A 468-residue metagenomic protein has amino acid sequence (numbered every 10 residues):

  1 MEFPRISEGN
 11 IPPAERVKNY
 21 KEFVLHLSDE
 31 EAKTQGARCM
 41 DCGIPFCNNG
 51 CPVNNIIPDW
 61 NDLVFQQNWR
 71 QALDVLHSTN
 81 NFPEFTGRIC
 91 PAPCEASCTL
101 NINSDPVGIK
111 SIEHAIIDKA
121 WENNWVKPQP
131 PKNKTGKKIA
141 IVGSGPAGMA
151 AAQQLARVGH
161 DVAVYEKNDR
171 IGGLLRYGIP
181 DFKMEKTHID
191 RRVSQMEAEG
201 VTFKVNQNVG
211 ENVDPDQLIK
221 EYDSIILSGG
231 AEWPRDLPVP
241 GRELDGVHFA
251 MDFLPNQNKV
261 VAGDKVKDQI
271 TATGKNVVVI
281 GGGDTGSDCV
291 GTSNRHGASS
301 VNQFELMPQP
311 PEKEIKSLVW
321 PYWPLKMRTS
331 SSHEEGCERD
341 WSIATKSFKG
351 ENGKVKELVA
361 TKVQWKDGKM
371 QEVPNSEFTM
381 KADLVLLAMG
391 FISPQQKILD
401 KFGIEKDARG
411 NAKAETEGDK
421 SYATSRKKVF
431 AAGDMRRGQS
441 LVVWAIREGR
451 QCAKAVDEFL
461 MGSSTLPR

Functional and structural regions predicted by a protein language model:
E2-L25, N54-Q67, Q71-N80, I102 (+8 more regions): Beta1-alpha1 glycine-rich phosphate/pyrophosphate-binding loop at the start of Rossmann-like nucleotide-binding domains
E2-P12, E22, G36, M40 (+3 more regions): Short Fe-S-cluster ligation motifs
A32: Short phosphate-coordinating micro-motif centered on Lys-Gly-acidic
N49, N54-P131, E197, V205 (+2 more regions): Glycine/serine-rich phosphate-binding loop and adjoining beta1-alpha1 elements at the start of nucleotide-handling
Q71, N133, K138-V142, D190-V239 (+3 more regions): Feature captures the FAD/FMN-dependent oxidoreductase FAD-binding
K134-A147, A272-G283: Beta1/beta-strand and adjacent pyrophosphate-binding region of the FAD-binding site in flavoprotein oxidoreductases
E243-G274, K366-Q439: FAD-site-proximal beta/loop scaffold in flavoenzymes
G286-G291, H296, M435-L466: A conserved FAD-binding loop/helix module that cradles the flavin
